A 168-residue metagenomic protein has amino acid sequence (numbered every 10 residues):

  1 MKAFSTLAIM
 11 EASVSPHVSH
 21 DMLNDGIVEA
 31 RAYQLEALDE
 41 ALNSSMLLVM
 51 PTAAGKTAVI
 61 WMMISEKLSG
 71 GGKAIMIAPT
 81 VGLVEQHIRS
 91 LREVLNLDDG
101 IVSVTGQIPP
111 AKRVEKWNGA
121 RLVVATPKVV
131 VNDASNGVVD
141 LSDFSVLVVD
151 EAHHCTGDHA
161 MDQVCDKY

Functional and structural regions predicted by a protein language model:
A3-Y168: N-terminal helicase ATP-binding lobe
